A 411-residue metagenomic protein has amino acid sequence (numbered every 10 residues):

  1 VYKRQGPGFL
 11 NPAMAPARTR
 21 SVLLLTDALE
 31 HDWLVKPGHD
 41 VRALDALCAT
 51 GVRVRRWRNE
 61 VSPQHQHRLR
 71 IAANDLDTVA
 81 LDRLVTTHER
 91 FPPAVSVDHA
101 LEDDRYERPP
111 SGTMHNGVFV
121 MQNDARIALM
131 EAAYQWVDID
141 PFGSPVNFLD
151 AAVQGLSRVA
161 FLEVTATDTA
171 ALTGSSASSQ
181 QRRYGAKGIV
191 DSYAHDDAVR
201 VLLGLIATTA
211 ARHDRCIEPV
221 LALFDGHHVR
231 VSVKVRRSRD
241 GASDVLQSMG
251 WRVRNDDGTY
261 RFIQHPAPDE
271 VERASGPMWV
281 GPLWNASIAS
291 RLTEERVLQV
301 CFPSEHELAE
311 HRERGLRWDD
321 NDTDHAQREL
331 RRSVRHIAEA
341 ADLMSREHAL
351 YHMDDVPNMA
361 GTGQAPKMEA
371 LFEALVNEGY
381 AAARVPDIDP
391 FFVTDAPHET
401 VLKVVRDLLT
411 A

Functional and structural regions predicted by a protein language model:
K3-A411: SAM-dependent transferase fold signal centered on methyltransferase-like domains, encompassing both Class I
